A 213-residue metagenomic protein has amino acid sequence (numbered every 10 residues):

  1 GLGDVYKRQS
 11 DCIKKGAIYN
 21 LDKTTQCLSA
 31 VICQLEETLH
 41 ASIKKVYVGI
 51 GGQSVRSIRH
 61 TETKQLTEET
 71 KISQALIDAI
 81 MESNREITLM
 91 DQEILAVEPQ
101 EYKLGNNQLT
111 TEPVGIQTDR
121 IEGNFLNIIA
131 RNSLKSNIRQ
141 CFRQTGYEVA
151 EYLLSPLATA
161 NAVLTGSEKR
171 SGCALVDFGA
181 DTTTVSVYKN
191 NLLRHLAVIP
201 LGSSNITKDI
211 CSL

Functional and structural regions predicted by a protein language model:
G1-A174, L192-R194, S203: Nucleotide/phosphate-binding catalytic cleft detector across ATP-hydrolyzing and phosphate-transferring enzymes
S171-S212: Glycine-rich phosphate-binding loop of actin/hexokinase-like ATP-binding domains
